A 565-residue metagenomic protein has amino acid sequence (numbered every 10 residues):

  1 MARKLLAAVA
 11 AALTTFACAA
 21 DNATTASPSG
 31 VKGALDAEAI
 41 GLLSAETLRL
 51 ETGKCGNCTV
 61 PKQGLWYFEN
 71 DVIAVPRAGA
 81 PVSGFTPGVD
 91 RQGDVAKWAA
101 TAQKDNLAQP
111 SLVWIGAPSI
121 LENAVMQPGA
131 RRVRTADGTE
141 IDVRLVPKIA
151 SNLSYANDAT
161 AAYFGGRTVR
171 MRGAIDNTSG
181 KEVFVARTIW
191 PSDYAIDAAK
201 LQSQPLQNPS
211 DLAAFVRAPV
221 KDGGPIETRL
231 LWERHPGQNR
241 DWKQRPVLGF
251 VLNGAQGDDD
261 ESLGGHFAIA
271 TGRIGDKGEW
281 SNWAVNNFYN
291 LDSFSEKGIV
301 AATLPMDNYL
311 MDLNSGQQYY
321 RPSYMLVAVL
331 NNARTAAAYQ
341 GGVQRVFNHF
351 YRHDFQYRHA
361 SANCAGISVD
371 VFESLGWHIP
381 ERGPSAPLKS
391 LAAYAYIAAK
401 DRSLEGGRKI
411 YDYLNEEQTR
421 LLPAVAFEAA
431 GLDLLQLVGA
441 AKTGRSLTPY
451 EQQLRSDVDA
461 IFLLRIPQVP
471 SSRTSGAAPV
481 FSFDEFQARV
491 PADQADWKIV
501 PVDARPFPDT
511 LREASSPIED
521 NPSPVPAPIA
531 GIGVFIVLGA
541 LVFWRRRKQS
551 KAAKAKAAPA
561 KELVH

Functional and structural regions predicted by a protein language model:
M1-L6: Bacterial N-terminal signal peptides that target proteins for export
A7-T15: Bacterial N-terminal signal peptides
A20-G224, N348-S550, K554, E562-H565: Activation targets extended, charge/polar-rich intrinsically disordered C-terminal tails
G223-E233, P322-G341: An acidic intrinsically disordered interaction segment
L230-S323, Q468-G531: Glycine-rich catalytic cores of cysteine/serine-nucleophile enzymes that process amide/ester linkages in cell-envelope
N239-P246, T335-F347: Active-site-adjacent bridging/hinge elements
A255-D258, Y324-A333, F350-H359: Second-shell loop/turn segments in exported
I274-G278, T335-A338, E373-E381: Secondary-structure boundary elements
